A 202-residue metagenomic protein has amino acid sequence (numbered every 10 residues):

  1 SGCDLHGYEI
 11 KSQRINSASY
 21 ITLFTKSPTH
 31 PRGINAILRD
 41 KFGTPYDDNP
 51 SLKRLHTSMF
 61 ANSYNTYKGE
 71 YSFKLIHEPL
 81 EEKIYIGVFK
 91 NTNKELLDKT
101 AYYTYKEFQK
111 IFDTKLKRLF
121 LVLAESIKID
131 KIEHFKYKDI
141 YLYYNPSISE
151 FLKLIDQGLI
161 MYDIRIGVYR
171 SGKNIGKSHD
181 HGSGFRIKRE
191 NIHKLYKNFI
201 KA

Functional and structural regions predicted by a protein language model:
S1-H6, S12-A202: Nucleic-acid endonuclease domains
